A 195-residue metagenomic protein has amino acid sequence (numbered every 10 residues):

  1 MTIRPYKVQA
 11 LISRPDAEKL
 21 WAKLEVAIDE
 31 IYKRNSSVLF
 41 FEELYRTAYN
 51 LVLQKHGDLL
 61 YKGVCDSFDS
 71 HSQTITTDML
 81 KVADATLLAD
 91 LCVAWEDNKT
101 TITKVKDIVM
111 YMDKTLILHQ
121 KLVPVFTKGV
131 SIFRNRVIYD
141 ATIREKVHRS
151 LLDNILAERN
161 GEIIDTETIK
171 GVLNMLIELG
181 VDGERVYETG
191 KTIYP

Functional and structural regions predicted by a protein language model:
M1-P195: Eukaryotic scaffold/interaction segments
